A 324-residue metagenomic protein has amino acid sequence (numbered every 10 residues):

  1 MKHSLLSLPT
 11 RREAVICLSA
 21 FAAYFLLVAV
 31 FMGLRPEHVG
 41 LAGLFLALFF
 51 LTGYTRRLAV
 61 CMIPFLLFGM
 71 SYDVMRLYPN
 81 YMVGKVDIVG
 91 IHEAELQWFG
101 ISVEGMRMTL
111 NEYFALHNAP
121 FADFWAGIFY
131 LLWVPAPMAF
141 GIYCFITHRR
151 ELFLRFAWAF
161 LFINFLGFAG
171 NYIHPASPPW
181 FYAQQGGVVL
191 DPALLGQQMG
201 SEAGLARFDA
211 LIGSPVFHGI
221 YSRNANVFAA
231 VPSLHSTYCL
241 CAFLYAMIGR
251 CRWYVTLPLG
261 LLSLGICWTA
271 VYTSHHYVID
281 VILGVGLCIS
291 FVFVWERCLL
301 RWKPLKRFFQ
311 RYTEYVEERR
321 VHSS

Functional and structural regions predicted by a protein language model:
M1-L18: N-terminal membrane topogenic signal
A59-A136: Intramembrane catalytic core of multi-pass membrane enzymes that act on lipidic substrates
M62, M138-H174, W180-P192: Interfacial segments of alpha-helical transmembrane regions
A122-A136, N226-M247, V278, I282: Membrane-interface loop-to-helix entry segments
A139-I146, S236-W253, G286-W295: Membrane-interfacial alpha-helical segments at the cytosolic side of multi-pass membrane proteins
I173-G249: Membrane-interfacial catalytic/cofactor-binding modules of polytopic membrane enzymes
P175-A183, A230, G265-F291: Interfacial helix-loop-helix junctions of multi-pass membrane proteins
V294-H322: Membrane-proximal cytoplasmic C-terminal regulatory module of class A 7TM GPCRs
